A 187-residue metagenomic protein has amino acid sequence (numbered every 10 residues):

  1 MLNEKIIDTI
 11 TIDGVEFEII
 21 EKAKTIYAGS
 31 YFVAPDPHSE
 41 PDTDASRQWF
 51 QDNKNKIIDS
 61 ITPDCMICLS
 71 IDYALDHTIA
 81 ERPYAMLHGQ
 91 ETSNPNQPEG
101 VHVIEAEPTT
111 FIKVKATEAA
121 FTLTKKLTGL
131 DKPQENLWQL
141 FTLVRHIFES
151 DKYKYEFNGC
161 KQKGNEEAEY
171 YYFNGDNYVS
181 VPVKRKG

Functional and structural regions predicted by a protein language model:
M1-G187: A solvent-exposed interaction/effector surface
